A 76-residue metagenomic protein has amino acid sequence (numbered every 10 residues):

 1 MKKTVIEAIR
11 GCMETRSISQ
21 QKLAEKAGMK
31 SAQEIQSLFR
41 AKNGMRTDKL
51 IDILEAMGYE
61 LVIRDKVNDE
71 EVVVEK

Functional and structural regions predicted by a protein language model:
M1-R16: A short, Lys/Arg-rich alpha-helix, primarily the initiator
R16-S17, N43: Flexible coil/turn residues that form the inter-helical turn or adjacent wing/linker of helix-turn-helix
S17, V62-K76: Short, charged recognition helix plus adjacent turn of helix-turn-helix-like nucleic-acid-binding domains
S17-S19, K30: Residue-level signal for the short linker/turn that defines the boundary of a DNA-recognition helix
S19, R46-K49: Residues that mark the N-terminal boundary/hinge immediately upstream of a DNA-recognition element
L23-E25: Short alpha-helical "recognition helix" segments of helix-turn-helix
M29-M45: Recognition helix of helix-turn-helix/homeodomain-like DNA-binding domains that insert into the DNA major groove
D48-I63: DNA major-groove recognition helix of helix-turn-helix/homeodomain DNA-binding modules
